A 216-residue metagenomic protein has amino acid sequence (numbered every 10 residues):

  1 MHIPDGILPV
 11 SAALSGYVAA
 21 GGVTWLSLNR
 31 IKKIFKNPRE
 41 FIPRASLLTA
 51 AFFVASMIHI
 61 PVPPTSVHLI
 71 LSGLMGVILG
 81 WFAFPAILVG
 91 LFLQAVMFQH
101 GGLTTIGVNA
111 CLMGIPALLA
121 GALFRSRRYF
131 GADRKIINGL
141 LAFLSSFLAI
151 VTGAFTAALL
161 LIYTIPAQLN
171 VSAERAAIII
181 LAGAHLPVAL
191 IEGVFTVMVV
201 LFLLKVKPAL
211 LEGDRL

Functional and structural regions predicted by a protein language model:
H2-G16, A20-L74: Hydrophobic transmembrane alpha-helices
L14, I42-L47, F84-L88, I106-C111 (+2 more regions): Hydrophobic alpha-helical transmembrane segments
S15-V23, G114-F124, L190-L201: Hydrophobic cores of alpha-helical transmembrane segments in multi-pass inner/ER membrane proteins, independent
T49-F53, A83-V96: Small-polar-interrupted transmembrane alpha-helices in polytopic inner-membrane proteins
M57-T65, V89-A120: Interfacial aromatic-anchored transmembrane helix boundaries in multi-pass membrane proteins
A110-A157: Short helix-perturbing small/polar motifs within transmembrane alpha-helices
L140-V151, N170-L216: C-terminal transmembrane helix-loop-helix hairpin of multi-pass membrane proteins
A158-Q168: Membrane-helix interface motif
